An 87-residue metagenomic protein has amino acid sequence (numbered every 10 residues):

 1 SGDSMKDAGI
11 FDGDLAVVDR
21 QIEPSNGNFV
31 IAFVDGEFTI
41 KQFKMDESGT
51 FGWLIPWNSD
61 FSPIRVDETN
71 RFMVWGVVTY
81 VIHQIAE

Functional and structural regions predicted by a protein language model:
S1-E87: Acidic/glycine-rich C-terminal interaction modules and beta/coil loop segments that lie outside canonical DNA-binding
